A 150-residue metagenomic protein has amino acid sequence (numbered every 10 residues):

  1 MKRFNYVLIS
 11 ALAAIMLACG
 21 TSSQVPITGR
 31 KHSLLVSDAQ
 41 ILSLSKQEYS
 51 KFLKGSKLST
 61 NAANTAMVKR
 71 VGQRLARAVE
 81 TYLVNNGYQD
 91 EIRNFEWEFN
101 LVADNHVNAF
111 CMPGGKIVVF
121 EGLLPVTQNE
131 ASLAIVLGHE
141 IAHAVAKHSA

Functional and structural regions predicted by a protein language model:
M1-L8: Bacterial N-terminal signal peptides that target proteins for export
I15-A18: C-terminal motif of bacterial Sec signal peptides marking the signal peptidase cleavage site
T21-A150: Peri-catalytic and regulatory segments of divalent metal-dependent proteins
